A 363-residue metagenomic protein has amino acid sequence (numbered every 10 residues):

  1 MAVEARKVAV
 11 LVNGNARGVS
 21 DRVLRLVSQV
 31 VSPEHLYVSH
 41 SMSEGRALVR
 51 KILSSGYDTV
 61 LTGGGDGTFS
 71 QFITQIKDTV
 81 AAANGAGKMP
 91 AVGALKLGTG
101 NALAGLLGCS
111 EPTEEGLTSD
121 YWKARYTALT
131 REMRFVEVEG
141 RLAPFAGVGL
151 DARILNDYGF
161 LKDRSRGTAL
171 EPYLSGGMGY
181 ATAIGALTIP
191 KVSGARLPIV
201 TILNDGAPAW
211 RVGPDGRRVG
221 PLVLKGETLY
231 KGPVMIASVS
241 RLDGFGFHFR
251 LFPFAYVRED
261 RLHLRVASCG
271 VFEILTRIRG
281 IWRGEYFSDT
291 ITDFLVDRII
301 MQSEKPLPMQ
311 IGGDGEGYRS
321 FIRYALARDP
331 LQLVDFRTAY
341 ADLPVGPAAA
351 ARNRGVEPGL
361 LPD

Functional and structural regions predicted by a protein language model:
M1-G63, T68-T79, N84-A86, L117-S119 (+3 more regions): ATP/NTP phosphate-donor binding region
A9-L11, V19-D21, S39, D78 (+1 more regions): Catalytic core of DAGKc-family lipid kinases
V10, L224-K231, F247-D363: ATP/nucleoside-binding phosphotransfer catalytic cores, i.e., glycine-rich phosphate-binding loops
Q29-H35, S54-G56, E139-G140, K305 (+1 more regions): Short glycine/proline-enriched coil/turn segments at helix->beta-strand junctions
G65-T68, T74, L97-G100, V148-D151 (+1 more regions): Short glycine-rich anion-binding loops that position phosphate/pyrophosphate groups of nucleotides and phosphorylated
G147, D151, S238-P253, G315: Glycine-rich phosphate/pyrophosphate-binding beta-alpha loops
